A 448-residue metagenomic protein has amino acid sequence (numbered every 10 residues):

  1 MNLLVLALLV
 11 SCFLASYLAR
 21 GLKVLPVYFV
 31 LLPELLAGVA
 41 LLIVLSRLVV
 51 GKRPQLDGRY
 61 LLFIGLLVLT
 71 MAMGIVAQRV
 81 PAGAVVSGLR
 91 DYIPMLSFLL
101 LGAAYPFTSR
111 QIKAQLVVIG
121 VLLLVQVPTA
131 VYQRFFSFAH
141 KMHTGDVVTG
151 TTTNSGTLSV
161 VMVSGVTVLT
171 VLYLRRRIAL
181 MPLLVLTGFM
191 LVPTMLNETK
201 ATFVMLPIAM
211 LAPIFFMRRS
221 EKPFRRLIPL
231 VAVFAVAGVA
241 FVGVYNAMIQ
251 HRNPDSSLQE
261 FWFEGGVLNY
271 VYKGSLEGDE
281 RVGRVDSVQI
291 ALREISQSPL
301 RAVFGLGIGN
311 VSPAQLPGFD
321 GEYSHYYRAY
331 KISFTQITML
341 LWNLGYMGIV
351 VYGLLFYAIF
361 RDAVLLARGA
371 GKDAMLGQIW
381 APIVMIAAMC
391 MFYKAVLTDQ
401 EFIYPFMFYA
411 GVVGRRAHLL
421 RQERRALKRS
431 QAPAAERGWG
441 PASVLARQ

Functional and structural regions predicted by a protein language model:
M1-V49, L69-A77, T129, G440: N-terminal signal-anchor transmembrane segment
L4-F13, K331-T335, W342, G353 (+1 more regions): Loop-to-helix entry and N-terminal half of a specific, functionally important transmembrane alpha helix in multi-pass
L4-V5, Q55-L67, L101-P128: Interfacial loop-to-transmembrane-helix boundary motif in multi-pass membrane proteins
V30-A40, G58-M71, P81-A104: Aromatic-anchored transmembrane helix interface
K113-H140, T152-R219: Alpha-helical transmembrane segments of multi-pass inner-membrane proteins
H140, G278-L344, A363-R368: Long extracytoplasmic/lumenal interhelical loops at the membrane interface of multi-pass membrane proteins
V168-L169, L355, D362, I379-P441: Transmembrane alpha-helices of multi-pass inner-membrane enzymes
L196, M217-G274, S296-Q297, A446-R447: A membrane-periplasm/extracellular boundary helix in multi-pass inner-membrane enzymes that assemble envelope glycans
